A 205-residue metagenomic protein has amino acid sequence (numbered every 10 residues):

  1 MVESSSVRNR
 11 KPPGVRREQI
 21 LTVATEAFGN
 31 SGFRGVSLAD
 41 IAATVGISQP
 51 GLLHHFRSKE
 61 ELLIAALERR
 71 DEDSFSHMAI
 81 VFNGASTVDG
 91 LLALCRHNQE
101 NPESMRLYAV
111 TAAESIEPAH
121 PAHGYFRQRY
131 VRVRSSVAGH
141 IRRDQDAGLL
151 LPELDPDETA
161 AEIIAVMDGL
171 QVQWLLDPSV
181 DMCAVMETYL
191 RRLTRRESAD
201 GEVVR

Functional and structural regions predicted by a protein language model:
M1-V15, D200-R205: N-terminal intrinsically disordered/low-complexity leader segments
V2, R16-Q19, V23-A65: Helix-turn-helix
V23-N30, H77, L107, E114 (+1 more regions): Solvent-exposed, amphipathic alpha-helical segments
E60, D71, I164-D168: Conserved acidic functional residues
A65, S76-M105, P156-I163: Hydrophobic alpha-helical connector segments
E68-S74: Short, basic, alpha-helical segments at the C-terminal edge of helix-turn-helix-like DNA-binding modules
E100-G124: Amphipathic alpha-helical segments used for helix-helix packing
A119-V131, D146-L193, D200-R205: Hydrophobic/aromatic-rich alpha-helical bundle segments in the mid-to-C-terminal region
